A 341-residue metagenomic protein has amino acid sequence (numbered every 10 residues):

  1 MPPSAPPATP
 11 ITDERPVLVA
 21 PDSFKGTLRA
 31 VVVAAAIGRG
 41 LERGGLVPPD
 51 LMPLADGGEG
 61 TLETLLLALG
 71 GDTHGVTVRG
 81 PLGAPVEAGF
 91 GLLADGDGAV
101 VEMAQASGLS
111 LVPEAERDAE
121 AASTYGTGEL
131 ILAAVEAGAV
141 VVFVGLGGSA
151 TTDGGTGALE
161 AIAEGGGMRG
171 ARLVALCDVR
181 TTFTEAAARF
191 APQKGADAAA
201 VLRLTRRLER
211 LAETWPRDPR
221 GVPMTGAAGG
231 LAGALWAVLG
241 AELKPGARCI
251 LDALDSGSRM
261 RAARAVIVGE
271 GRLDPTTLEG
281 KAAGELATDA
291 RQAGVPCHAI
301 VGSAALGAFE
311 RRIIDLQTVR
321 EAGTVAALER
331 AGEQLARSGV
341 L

Functional and structural regions predicted by a protein language model:
P2-L341: N-terminal loops that bind phosphate or other acidic moieties and the adjacent beta-alpha structural core
